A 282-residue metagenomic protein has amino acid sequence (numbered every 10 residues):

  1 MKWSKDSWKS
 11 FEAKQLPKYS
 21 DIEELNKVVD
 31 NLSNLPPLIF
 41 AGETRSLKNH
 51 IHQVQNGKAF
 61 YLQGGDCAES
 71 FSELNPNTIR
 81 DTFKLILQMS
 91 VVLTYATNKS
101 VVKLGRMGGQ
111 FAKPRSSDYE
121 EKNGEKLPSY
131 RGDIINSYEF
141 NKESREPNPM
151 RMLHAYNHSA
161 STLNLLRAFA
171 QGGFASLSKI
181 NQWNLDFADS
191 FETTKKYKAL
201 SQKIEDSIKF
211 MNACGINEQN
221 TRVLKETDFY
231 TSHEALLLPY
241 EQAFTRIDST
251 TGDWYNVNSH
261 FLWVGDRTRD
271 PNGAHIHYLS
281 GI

Functional and structural regions predicted by a protein language model:
M1-E139: Long, contiguous, compositionally biased segments that the model treats as domain-scale units
P76, R80-F83, Q88-G281: Active-site-facing alpha/beta catalytic cores
